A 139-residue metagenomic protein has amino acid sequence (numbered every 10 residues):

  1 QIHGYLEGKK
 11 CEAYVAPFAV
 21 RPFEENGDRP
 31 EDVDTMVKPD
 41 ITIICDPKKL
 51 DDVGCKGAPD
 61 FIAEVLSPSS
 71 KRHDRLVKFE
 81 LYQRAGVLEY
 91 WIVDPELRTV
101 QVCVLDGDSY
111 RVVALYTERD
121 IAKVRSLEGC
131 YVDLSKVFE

Functional and structural regions predicted by a protein language model:
Q1-E139: Gly/Pro/Ser/Thr-rich low-complexity, intrinsically disordered segments predominantly at protein N-termini
